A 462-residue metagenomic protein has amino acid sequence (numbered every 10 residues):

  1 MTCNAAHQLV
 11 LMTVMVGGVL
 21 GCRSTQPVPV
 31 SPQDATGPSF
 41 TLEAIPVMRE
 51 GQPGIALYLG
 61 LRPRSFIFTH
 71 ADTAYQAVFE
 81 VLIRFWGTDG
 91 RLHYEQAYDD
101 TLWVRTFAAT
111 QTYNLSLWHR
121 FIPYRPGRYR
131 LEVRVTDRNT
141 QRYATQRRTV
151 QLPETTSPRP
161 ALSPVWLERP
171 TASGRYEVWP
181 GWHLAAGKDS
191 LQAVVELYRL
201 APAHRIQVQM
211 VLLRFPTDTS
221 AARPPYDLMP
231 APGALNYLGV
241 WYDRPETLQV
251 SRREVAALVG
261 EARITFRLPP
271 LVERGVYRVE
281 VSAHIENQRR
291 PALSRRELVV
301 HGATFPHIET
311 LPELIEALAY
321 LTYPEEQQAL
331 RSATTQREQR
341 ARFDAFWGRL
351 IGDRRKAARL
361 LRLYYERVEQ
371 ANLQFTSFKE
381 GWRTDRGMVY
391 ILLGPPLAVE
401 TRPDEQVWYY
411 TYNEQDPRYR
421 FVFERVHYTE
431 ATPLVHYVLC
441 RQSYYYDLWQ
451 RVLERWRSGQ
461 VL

Functional and structural regions predicted by a protein language model:
M1-V10: Bacterial N-terminal signal peptides that target proteins for export
G18-G21: C-terminal motif of bacterial Sec signal peptides marking the signal peptidase cleavage site
R23-L271, A283-A303: Intrinsically disordered, low-complexity terminal regions enriched in Ser/Thr/Pro/Gly and charged residues
D72, Q76, K188, R274 (+4 more regions): Solvent-exposed, acidic/flexible segments
R91-A97, M210, Y428-Q442: Short, well-ordered strand-loop elements centered on a beta-strand within folded domains, enriched for acidic residues
Y277-S282: Extracytoplasmic/surface-exposed domains of secreted proteins that mediate cell-envelope carbohydrate/peptidoglycan
H307-L361: Early exported N-terminus immediately downstream of N-terminal targeting peptides
S332-T335, D344-A358, Y364-E366, N372-W382 (+2 more regions): A cross-family detector of function-defining hotspots
